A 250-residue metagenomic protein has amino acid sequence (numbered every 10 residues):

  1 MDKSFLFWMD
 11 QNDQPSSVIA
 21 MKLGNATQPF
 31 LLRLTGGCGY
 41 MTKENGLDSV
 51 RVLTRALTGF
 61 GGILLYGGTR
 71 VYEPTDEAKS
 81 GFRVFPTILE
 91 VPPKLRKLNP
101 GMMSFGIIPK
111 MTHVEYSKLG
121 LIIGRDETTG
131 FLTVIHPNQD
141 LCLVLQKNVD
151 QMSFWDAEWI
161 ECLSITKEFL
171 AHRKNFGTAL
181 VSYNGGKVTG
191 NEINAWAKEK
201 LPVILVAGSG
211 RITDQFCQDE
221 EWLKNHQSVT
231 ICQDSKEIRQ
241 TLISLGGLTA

Functional and structural regions predicted by a protein language model:
D2-R239: Acidic/glycine-enriched connector segments
R239-L248: A charged, well-structured terminal subsegment
